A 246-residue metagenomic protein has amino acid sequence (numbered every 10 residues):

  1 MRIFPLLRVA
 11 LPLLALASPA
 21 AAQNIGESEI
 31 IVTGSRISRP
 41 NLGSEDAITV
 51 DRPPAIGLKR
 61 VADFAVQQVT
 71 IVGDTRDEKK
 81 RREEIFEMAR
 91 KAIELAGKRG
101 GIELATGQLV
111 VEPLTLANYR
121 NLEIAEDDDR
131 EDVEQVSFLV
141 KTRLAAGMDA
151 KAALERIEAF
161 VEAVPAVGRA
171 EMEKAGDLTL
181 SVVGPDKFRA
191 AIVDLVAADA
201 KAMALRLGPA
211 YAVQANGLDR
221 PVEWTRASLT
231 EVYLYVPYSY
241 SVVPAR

Functional and structural regions predicted by a protein language model:
M1-A10: Bacterial N-terminal signal peptides that target proteins for export
A17-P19: N-terminal signal peptide c-region/cleavage motif recognized by signal peptidases
Q23-D199, G208-R246: Short, charged, surface-exposed interaction patches
